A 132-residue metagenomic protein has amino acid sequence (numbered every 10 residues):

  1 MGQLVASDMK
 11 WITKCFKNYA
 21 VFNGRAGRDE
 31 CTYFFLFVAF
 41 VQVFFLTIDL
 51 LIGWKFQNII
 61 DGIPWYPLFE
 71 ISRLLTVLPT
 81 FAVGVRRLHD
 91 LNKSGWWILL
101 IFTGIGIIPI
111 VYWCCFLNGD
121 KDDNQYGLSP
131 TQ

Functional and structural regions predicted by a protein language model:
M1-F37, T80-W96, W113-Q132: Membrane-interface extramembranous regions at the lipid-water interface
D29-G84, L91-F116: Hydrophobic alpha-helical transmembrane segments in multi-pass membrane proteins
